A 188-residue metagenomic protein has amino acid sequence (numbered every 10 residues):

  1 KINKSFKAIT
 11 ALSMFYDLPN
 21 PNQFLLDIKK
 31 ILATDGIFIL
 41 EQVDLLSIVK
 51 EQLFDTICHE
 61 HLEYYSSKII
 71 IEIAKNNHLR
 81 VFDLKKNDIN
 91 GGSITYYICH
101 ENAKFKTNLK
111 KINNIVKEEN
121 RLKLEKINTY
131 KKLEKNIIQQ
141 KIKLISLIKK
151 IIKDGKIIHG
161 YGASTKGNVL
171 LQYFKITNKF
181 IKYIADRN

Functional and structural regions predicted by a protein language model:
I2, S146-N188: A solvent-exposed beta-alpha-beta segment
K7-A11: A conserved beta-strand element that flanks and buttresses the S-adenosyl-L-methionine
M14: Hydrophobic adenine-recognition pocket in adenosine-nucleotide-binding enzymes
N22-I39: A short glycine-rich, Lys/Arg-flanked "PGG" loop and its adjoining helix->strand segment in the class I
Q23, L53-I57, K175-N178: Short secondary-structure boundary/capping segments
L40-E63, S67-I69, A74: Short, glycine-/aromatic-enriched active-site segment of Class I SAM-dependent methyltransferases
L79-N90: Conserved S-adenosyl-L-methionine
G91-N136, Q140: Flexible, glycine-/basic-rich loop-and-beta segments that form/coincide with the SAM-dependent methyltransferase
